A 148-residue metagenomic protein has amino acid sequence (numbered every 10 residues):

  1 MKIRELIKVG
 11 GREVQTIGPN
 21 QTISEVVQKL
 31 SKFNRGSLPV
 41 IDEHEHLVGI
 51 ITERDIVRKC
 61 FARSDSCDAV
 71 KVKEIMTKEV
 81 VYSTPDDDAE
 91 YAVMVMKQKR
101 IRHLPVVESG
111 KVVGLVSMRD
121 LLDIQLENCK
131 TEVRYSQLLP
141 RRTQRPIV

Functional and structural regions predicted by a protein language model:
M1-R12, T52-Y82, D88-K97, M118-V148: Tandem CBS (Bateman) regulatory domains
E13-T16, H46-L47, Y82, K111: Short, flexible active-site loop motifs that bind/organize anionic cofactors or intermediates
T16-N34, I41, Y82-R100, V107: The conserved cystathionine-beta-synthase
L30-F33, L38-R54, M96, L104-R119: A glycine-centered beta-loop-beta connector
